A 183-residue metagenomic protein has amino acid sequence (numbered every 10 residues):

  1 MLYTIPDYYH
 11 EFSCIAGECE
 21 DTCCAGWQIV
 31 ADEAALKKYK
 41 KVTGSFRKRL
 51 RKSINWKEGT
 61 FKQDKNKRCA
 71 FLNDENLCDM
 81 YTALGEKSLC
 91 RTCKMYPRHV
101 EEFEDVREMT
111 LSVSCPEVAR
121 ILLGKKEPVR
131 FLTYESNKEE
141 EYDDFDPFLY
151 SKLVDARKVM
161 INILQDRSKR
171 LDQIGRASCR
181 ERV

Functional and structural regions predicted by a protein language model:
M1-N76, Y81-S88, K94-F131: N-terminal cysteine/histidine-rich coordination modules
Y134-E135, E141-Q165: A conserved mid-domain beta-alpha-beta active-site/ligand-binding segment of alpha/beta enzyme cores
F148, Q173-I174: Charged (Asp/Glu and Lys/Arg) segments that form or flank catalytic channels of large polymer- and nucleotide-handling
D166, R170-L171: Electropositive, gly/pro-rich neighborhoods at or near active sites that engage anionic ligands
I174-V183: Residue-level detector of conserved catalytic or cofactor/ligand-binding positions in enzyme active sites
